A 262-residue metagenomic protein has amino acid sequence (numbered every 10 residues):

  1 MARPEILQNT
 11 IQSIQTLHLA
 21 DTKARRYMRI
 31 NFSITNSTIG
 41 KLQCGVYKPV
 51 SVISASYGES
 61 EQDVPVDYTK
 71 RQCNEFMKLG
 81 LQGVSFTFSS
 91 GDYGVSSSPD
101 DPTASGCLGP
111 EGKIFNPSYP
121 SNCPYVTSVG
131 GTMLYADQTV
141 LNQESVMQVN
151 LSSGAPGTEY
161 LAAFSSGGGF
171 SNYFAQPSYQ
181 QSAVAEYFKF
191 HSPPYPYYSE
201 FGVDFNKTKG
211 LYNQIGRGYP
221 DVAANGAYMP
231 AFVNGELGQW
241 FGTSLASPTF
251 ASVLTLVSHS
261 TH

Functional and structural regions predicted by a protein language model:
M1-S96, D100-S128, Q176-F241: Substrate-binding/charge-relay-adjacent region of secreted/lumenal peptidase catalytic domains
S96-P99, Y135-A136, S247: Basic, gly/Ser/Thr/Pro-rich low-complexity segments located predominantly at protein N termini
P124, S128-A185: Polar, glycine-rich mid-to-C-terminal structural blocks that act as macromolecule-binding/assembly scaffolds
G218, L245-V253: Catalytic-loop motifs flanking and including active-site residues across diverse enzymes
S258-H262: An often Trp-containing, charged/polar helix-loop segment at the C-terminal end of enzyme catalytic cores
